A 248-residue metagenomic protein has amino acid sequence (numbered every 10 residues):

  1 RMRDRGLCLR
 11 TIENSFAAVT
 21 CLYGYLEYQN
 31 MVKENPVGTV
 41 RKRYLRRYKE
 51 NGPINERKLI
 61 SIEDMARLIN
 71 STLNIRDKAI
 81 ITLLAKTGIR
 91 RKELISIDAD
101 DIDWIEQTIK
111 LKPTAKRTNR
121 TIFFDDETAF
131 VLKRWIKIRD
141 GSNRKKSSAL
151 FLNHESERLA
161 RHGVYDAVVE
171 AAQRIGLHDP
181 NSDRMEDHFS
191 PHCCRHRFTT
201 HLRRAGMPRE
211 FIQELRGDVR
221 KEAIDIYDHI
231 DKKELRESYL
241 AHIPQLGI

Functional and structural regions predicted by a protein language model:
R1-N51: N-terminal core-binding DNA-recognition domain of tyrosine recombinases/integrases
Q29-R67, K112, H154-E157: Flexible interdomain linker/hinge and immediately adjacent N-terminus of the catalytic tyrosine-recombinase domain
I62-R91, T118: Basic, Lys/Arg- and aromatic-enriched nucleic-acid-binding interface segment
T87, K92, S96-K133, K137: Conserved tyrosine-mediated DNA breakage-rejoining catalytic core shared by Y-recombinases
T114-R134, K146-E170: C-terminal catalytic core of Y-nucleophile DNA break-rejoin enzymes
Y165-E214: Short, basic (Lys/Arg/His-rich) helix/loop patches that form interaction surfaces in the mid-to-C-terminal regions
R216-A241: Catalytic-site neighborhood detector that most strongly recognizes the C-terminal catalytic loop/helix of tyrosine
H242-I248: C-terminal secondary-structure termini that scaffold catalytic or DNA-interacting sites
